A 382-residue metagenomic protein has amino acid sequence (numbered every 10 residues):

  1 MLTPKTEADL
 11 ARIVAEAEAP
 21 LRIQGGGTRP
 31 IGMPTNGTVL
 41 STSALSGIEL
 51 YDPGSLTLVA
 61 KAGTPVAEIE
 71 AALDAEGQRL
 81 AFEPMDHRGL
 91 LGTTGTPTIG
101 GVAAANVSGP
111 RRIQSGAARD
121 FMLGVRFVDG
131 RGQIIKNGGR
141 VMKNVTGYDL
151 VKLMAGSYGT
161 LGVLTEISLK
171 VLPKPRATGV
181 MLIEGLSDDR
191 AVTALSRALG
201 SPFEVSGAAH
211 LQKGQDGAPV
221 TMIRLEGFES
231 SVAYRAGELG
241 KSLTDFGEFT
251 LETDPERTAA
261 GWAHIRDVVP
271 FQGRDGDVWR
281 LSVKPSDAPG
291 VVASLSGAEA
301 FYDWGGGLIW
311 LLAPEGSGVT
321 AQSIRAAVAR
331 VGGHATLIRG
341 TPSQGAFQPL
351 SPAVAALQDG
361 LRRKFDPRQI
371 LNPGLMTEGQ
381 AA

Functional and structural regions predicted by a protein language model:
M1-H87: Glycine-rich N-terminal segment of FAD-binding domains in flavoprotein oxidoreductases, spanning the beta-loop-helix
E7-A19, A81-G95, Q133, N137-L153 (+1 more regions): Short, hydrophobic/aliphatic alpha-helical segments
I13, I223, L311: Residue-level signal for inorganic ion chemistry
P30-G47, R111-R131, V163-E166, P175: Structural signature of FAD isoalloxazine-binding scaffolds in flavoprotein oxidoreductases
P34-N36, G247-A382: Conserved glycine-rich FAD pyrophosphate-binding loop
T64-K136: A generic, well-ordered mixed alpha/beta core segment in the N-terminal half of proteins
E68-I69, D188-T193, S230-G237, D287-L295 (+1 more regions): Short, conserved charged micro-motifs
A104, L123-Q272: C-terminal substrate-binding/cap subdomain adjacent to the FAD-binding core in PCMH-type and related FAD-linked
